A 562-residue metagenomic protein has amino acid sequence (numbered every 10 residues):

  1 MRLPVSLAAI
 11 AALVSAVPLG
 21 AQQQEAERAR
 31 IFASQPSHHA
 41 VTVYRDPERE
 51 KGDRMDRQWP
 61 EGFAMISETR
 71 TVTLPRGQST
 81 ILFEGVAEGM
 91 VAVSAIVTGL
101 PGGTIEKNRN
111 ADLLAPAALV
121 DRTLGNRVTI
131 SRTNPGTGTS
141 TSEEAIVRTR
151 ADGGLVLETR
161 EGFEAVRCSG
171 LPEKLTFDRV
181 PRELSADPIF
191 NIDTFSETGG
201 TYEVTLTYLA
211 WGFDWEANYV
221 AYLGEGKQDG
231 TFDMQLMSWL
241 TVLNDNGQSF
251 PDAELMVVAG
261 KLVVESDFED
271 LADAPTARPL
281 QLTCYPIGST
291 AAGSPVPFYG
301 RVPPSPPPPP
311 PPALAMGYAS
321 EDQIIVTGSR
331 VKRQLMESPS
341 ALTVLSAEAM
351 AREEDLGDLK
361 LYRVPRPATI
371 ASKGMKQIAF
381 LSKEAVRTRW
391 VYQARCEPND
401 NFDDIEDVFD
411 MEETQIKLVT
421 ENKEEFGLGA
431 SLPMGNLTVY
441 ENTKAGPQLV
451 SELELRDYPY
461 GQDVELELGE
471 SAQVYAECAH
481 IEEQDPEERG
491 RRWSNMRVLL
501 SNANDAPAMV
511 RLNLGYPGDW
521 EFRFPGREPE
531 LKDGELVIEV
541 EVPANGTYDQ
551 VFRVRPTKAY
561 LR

Functional and structural regions predicted by a protein language model:
L3-V5, L19-R562: Long, intrinsically disordered, low-complexity accessory segments associated with secretion and vesicular trafficking
S6-A16: Bacterial N-terminal signal peptides
